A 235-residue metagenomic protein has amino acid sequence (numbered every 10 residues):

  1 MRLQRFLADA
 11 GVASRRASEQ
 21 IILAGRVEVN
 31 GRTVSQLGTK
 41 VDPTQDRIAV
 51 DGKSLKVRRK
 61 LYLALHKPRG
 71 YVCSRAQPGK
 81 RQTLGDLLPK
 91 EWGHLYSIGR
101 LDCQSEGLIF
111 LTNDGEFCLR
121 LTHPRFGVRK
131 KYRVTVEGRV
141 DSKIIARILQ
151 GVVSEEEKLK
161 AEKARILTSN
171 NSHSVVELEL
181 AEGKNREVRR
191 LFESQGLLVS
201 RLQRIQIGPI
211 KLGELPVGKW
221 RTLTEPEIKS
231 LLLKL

Functional and structural regions predicted by a protein language model:
M1-L235: Basic, flexible Lys/Arg- and Gly-enriched helix-loop patches that mediate nucleic-acid binding at interfaces with rRNA
